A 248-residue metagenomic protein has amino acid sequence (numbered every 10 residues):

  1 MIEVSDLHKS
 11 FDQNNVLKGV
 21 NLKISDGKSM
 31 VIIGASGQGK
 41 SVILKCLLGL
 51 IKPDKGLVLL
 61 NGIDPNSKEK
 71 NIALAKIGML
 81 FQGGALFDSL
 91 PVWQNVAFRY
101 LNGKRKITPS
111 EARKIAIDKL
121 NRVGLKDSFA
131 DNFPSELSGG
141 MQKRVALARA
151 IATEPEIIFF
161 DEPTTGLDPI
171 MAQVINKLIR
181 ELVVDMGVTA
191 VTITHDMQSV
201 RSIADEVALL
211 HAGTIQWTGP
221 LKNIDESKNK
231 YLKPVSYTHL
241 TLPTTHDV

Functional and structural regions predicted by a protein language model:
L48: Helix-to-loop junction immediately C-terminal to a conserved catalytic motif
G56-D64, A73: Conserved ABC transporter NBD signature motif
P109-S128: Conserved ABC ATPase "signature" region
F133-L137, M141: Conserved ABC ATPase signature
E154: Conserved catalytic motifs of ABC-family nucleotide-binding domains
I158-D161: Catalytic Walker B motif of ABC-type/P-loop ATPase nucleotide-binding domains
T238-P243: Conserved small/polar residues in nucleotide/adenosyl-binding loops
